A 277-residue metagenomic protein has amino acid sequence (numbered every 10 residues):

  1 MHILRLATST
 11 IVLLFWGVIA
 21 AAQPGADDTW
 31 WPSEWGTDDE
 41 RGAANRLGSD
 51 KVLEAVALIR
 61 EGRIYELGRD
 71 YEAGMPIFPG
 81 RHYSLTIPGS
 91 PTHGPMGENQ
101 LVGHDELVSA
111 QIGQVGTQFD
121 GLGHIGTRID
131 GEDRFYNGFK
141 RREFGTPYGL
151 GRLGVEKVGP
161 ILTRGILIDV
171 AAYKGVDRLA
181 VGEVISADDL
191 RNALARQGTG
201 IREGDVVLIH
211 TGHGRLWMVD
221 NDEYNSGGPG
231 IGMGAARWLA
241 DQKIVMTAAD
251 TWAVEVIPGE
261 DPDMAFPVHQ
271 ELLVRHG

Functional and structural regions predicted by a protein language model:
M1-L4: N-terminal secretory signal peptides that target proteins for export/translocation
A7-V18: Bacterial N-terminal signal peptides
A22-G277: Active-/binding-site microenvironments in catalytic and ligand-binding cores
